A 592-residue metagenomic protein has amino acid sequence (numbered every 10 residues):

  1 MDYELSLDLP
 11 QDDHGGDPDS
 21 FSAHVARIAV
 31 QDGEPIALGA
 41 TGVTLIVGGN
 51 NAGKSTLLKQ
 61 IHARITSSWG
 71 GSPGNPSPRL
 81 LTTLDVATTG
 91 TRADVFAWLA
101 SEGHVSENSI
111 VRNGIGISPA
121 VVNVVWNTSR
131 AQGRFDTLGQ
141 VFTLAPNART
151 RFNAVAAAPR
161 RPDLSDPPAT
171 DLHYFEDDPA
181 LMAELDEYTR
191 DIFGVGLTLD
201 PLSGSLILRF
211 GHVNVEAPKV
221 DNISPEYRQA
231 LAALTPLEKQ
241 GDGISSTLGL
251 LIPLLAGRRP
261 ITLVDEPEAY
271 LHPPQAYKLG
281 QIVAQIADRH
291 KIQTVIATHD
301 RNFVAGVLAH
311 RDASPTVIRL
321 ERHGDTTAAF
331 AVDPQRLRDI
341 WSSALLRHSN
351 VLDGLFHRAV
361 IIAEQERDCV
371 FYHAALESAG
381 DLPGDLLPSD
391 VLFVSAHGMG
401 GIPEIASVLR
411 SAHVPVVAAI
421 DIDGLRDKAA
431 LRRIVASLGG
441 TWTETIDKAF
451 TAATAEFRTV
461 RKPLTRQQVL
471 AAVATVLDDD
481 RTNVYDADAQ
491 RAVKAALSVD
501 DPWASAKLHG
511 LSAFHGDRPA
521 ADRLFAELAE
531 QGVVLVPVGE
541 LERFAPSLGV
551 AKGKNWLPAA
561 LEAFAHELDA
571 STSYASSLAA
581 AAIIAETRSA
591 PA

Functional and structural regions predicted by a protein language model:
M1-S20, R27-A29, E34-A37, G42 (+7 more regions): Acidic, Mg2+-coordinating catalytic modules of nucleic-acid enzymes
D2-D19, R27, A145-T247, I252-I261 (+1 more regions): Extended helical coiled-coil dimerization/tether regions that scaffold and oligomerize large DNA-maintenance assemblies
D2-D8, Q60-V155, R160-D166: Conserved P-loop NTP-binding catalytic core
T41-T44, R258-P260: Pre-Walker A (Motif I) flank of P-loop NTPase domains
G42-P76, S246-L251, A297: Phosphate-binding glycine-rich loops of NTP-binding sites
R64-P73, A256-P260, A287-H290: Post-Walker A helix-loop "phosphate-sensing" segment adjacent to the P-loop in P-loop NTPases
D265-P267: Walker B catalytic acidic pair
Y277-A359, F371-H373, P383: C-terminal lobe/lid and adjacent interdomain/linker elements of RecA-like ASCE P-loop ATPase modules
